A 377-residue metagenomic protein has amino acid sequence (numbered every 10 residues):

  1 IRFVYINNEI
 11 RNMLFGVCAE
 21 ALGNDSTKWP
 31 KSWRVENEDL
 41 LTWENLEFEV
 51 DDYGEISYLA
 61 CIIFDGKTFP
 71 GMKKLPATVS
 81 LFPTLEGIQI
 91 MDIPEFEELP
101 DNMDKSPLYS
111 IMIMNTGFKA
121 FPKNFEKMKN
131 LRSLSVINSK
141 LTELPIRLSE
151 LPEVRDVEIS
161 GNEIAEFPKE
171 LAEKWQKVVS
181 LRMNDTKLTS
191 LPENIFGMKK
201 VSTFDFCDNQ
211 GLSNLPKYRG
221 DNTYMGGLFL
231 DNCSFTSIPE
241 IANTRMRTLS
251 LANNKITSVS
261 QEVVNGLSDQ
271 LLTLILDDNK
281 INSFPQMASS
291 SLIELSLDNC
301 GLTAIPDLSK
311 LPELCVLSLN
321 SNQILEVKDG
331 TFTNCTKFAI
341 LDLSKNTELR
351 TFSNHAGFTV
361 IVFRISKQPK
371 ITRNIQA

Functional and structural regions predicted by a protein language model:
I1-N45: Surface-exposed cap/linker segments adjacent to membranes
F3-E9, E38, F352-A377: Membrane-proximal C-terminal cap and juxtamembrane stalk of leucine-rich repeat ectodomains
W43-E98, L108-Y109, M114: LRR N-terminal entry segment and analogous cap-like coil->beta motifs
I56, L81-L85, I93, D104-L108 (+14 more regions): Leucine-rich repeat
L59-D65, E86-M91, Y109-I113, R132-V136 (+10 more regions): Conserved hydrophobic beta-strand positions in leucine-rich repeat
K67-P70, I93-P94, N115-T116, N138-S139 (+10 more regions): Conserved "Asn-ladder"/turn position within leucine-rich repeats
L75-A77, E97-N102, F121-N124, L144-R147 (+10 more regions): The feature encodes a structural signal of leucine-rich repeats
S180-D185, P192, F196, T203-N253 (+3 more regions): Core solenoid repeat modules with strong leucine/isoleucine-rich periodicity, prominently canonical LRR arrays but also
